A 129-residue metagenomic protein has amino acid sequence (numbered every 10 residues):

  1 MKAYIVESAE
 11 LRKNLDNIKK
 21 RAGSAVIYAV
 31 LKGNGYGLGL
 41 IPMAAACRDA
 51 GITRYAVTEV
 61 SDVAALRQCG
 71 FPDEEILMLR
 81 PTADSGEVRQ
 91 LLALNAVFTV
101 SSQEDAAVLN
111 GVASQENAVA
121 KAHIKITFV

Functional and structural regions predicted by a protein language model:
K2-V6, K13, G23-V129: Active-site-proximal beta-alpha core segment in soluble small-molecule metabolic enzymes
L11-N14, I18: Alpha-helical packing segments of well-folded alpha/beta enzyme cores
